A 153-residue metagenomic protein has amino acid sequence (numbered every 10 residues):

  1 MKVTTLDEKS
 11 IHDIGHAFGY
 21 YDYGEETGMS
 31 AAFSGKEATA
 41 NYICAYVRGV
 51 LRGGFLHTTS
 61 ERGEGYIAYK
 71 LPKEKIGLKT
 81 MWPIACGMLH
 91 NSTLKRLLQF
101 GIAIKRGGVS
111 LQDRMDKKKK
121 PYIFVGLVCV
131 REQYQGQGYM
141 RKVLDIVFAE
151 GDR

Functional and structural regions predicted by a protein language model:
M1-H16, P72: A short beta-loop-alpha structural element at the N-terminal edge of CoA-dependent acyl/N-acetyltransferase catalytic
H16-E37: Helix-loop element at the rim of GNAT/NAT acetyltransferase active sites that forms part of the acceptor-substrate
F33-F55: Active-site rim helix/loop that mediates acceptor-substrate recognition in acyltransferases
R52-K70: Conserved beta-hairpin
A68-L127: Conserved acyl-donor/pantetheine-binding loop and adjacent beta-alpha core of acyl/acetyltransferases and related
V130, G136-A149: Conserved acetyl-CoA-binding loop-helix of GNAT-fold acetyltransferases
